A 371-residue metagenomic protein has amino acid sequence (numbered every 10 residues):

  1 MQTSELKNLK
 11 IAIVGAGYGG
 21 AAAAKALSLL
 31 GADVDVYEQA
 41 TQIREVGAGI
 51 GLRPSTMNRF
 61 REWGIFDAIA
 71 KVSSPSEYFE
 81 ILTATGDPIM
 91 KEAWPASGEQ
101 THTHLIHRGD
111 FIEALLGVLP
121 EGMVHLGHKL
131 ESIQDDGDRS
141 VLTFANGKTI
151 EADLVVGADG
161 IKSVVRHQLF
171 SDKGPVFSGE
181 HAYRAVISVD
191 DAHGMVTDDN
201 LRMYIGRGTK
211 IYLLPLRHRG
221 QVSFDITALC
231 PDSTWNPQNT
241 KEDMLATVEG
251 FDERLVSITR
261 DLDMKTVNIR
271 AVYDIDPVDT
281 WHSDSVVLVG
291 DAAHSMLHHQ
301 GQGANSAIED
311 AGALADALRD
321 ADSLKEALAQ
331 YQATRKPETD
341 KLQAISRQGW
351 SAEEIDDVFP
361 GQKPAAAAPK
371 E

Functional and structural regions predicted by a protein language model:
M1-A12, S97, S257, H299-G301 (+1 more regions): C-terminal helical "tail/cap" subdomain of flavin- and related membrane-associated enzymes
Q2-I11, S28, R53-S188, L229-T247: Conserved N-terminal helical subregion
A16-G17: Glycine-rich Rossmann-fold phosphate-binding loop(s) that bind the pyrophosphate of adenine dinucleotide cofactors
G20-A21: N-terminal Rossmann-fold NAD(P) dinucleotide-binding loop
S28-G47: Glycine-rich FAD pyrophosphate-binding loop
Q42-N58: Conserved N-terminal glycine-rich FAD pyrophosphate-binding loop of Rossmann-like flavoproteins
H181-P215: Flavin-dependent oxidoreductases
R207-T209, R217-R219, I226-Q300, S306: FAD/FMN-dependent oxidoreductases across multiple families
